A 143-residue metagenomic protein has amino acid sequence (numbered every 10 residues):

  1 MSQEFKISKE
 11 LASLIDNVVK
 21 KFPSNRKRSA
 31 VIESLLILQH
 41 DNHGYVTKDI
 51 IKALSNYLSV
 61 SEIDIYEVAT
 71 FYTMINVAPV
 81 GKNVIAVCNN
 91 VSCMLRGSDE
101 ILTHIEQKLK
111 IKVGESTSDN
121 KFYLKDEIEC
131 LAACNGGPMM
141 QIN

Functional and structural regions predicted by a protein language model:
M1-N143: Signature of N-terminal electron-transfer/Fe-S-associated modules in redox systems
